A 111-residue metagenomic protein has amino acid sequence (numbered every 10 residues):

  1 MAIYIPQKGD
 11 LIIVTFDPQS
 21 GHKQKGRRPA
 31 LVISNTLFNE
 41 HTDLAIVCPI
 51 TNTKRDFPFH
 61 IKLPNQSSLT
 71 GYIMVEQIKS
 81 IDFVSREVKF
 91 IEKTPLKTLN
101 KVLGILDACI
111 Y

Functional and structural regions predicted by a protein language model:
M1-R28, V32-Y111: Conserved functional hotspots at enzyme active or ligand-binding sites that engage polyanionic ligands
